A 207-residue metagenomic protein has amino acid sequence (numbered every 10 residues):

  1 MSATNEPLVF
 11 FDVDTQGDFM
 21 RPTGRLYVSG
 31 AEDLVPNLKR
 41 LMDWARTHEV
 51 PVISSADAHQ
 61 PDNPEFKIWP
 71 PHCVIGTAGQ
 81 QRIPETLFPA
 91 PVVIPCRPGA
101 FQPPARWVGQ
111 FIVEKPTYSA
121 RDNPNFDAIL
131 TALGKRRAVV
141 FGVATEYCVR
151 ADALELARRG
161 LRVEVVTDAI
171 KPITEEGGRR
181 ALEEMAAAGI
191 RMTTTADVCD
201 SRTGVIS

Functional and structural regions predicted by a protein language model:
T4-V9: Extreme N-terminal starter segment of soluble prokaryotic enzymes
F11-V13, A56, T167: Active-site flanking residues adjacent to catalytic metal/cofactor-binding acidic residues
T23-E32, I68-C73: Short glycine-enriched, charge-decorated loop/helix-capping segments at active-site entrances that position
P36-R137: Active-site alpha/beta core segments
L38-W44, Y147-R158: Histidine-anchored nucleotide/phosphate-binding helix
D57, K115, V143-T145, D168: Cofactor-binding loop segments of dinucleotide-utilizing enzymes, especially the Rossmann-like FAD- and NAD(P)+-binding
V113, R191-S201: Short acidic-hydrophobic, aromatic-tinged amphipathic segments that line or gate anion-handling sites
V139-G142, R162-E175: A short glycine-rich beta-strand->turn/loop micro-motif centered on a GG-aromatic cluster
